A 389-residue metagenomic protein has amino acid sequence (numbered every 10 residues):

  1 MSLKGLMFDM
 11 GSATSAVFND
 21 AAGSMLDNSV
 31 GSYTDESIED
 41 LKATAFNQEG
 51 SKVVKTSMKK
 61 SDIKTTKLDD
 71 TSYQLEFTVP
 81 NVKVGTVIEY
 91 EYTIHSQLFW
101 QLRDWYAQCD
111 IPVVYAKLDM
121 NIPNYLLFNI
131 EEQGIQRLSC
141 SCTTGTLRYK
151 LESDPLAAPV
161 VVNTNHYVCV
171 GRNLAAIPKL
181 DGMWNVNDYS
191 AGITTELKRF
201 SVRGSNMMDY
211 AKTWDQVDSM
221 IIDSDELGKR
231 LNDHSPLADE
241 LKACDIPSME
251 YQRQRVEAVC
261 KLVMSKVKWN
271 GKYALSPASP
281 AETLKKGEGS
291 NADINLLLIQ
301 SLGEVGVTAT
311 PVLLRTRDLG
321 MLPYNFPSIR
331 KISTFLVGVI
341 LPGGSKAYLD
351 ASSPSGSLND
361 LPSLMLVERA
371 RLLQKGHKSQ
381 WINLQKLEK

Functional and structural regions predicted by a protein language model:
M1-M120, E388-K389: Lumenal/extracellular ectodomains and adaptor appendage modules of the eukaryotic vesicle/secretory system
S37, H95-W100, D104, Q108-C260 (+1 more regions): Secretory-pathway-linked proteins and extracytosolic
S72, K83, V113, V162-T164 (+1 more regions): Short, solvent-exposed loop/turn segments at the edges of secondary structure
Y73-T78, D104, L241-M249, A281-E288: Second-shell loop/turn segments in exported
P80, Y251, R255, T283-I294 (+1 more regions): Secondary-structure capping and boundary motifs in well-ordered enzyme cores
T146, S153-D154, A158, V367-K389: Conserved catalytic alpha/beta cores of large enzymes that bind or transform nucleotide phosphates and polynucleotides
I246, D293-G376: Hydrophobic/aromatic-rich core segments of domains that either
K268-G289: Short, conserved helix/loop micro-motifs enriched in His/Cys and acidic residues
